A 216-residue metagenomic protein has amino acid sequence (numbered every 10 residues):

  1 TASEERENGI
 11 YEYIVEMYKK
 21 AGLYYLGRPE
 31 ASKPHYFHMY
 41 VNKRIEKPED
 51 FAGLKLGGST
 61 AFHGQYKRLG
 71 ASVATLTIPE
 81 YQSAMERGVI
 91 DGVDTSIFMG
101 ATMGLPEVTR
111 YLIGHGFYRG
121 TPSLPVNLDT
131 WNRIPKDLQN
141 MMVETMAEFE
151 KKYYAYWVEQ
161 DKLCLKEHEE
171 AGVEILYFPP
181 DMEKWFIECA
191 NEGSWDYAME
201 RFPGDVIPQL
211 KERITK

Functional and structural regions predicted by a protein language model:
T1, E16-K216: N-terminal secretory/targeting leader peptides
T1-G9: Extracytoplasmic "Venus flytrap"/periplasmic binding protein-like
G9-I10, G88: Short glycine-centered helix-capping/turn motifs at secondary-structure transition points
Y13: Divalent-metal coordination cores built from histidine and acidic residues
